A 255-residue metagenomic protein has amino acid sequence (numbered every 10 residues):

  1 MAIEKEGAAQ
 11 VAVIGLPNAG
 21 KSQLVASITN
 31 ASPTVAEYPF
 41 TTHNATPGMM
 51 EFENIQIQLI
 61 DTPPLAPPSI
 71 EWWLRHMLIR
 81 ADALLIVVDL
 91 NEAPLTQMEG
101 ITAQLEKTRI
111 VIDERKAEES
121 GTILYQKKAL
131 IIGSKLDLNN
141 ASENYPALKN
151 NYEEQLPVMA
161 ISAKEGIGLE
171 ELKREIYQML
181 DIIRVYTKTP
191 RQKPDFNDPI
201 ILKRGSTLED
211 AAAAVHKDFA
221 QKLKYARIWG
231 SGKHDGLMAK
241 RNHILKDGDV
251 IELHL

Functional and structural regions predicted by a protein language model:
M1-A9, I14, A19, D113-L255: C-terminal-of-GTPase-core extension/linker across diverse P-loop GTPases
M1-L95: Conserved G1/Walker A P-loop phosphate-binding module
T29, P33-A36, N44, G48-F52 (+10 more regions): Signal for well-folded cores of large energy- and translation-related assemblies
M50-I57, W72-A160: Conserved C-terminal guanine-recognition region of P-loop GTPase G domains, centered on the G4
